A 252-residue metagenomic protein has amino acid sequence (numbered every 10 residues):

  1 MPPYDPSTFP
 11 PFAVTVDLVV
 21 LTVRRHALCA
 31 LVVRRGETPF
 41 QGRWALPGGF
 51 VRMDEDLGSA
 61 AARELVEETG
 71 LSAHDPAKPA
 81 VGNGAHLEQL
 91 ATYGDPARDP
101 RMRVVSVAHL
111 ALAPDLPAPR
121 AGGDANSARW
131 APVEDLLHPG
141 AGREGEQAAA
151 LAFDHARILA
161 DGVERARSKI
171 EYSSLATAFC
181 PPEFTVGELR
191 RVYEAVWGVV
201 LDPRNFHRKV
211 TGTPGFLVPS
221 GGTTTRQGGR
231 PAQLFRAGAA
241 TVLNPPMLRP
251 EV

Functional and structural regions predicted by a protein language model:
M1-F9, A77, L243-V252: Actinobacteria-biased recognition of intrinsically disordered, low-complexity terminal regions
P2-A45: N-terminal strand-loop-strand
S7-T8, A97, G222-Q227: Short proline/glycine-enriched turn/loop segments at secondary-structure junctions
F12-V16, C29, L57-A62, V66-P119 (+5 more regions): Active-site segment of metal-dependent pyrophosphate-handling enzymes, primarily the Nudix hydrolase catalytic core
V20-T22, V32, L110-L112, L234-R236: Short, well-ordered beta-strand micro-motif
A27-S72, K169-E194: Conserved Nudix-box catalytic region and its N-terminal flanking loop in Nudix hydrolases and closely related
R35, T92-G94, G222: Residues that form or immediately flank small-molecule/cofactor binding pockets and catalytic motifs
F40-W44, A113-V252: Nudix hydrolase/Nudix homology domain
